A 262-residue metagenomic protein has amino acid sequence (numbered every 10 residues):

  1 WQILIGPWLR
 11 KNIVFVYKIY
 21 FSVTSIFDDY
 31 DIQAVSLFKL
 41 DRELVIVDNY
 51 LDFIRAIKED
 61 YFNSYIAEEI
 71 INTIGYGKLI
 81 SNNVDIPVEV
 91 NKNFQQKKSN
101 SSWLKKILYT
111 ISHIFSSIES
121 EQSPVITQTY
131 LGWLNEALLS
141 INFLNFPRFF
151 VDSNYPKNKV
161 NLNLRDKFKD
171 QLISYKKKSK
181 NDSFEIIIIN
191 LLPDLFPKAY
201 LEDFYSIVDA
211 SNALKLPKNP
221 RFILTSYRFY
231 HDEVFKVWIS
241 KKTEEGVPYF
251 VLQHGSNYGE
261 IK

Functional and structural regions predicted by a protein language model:
W1-K262: Catalytic-core helical/loop segments in enzymes performing group transfer/polymerization on anionic/lipid-linked
